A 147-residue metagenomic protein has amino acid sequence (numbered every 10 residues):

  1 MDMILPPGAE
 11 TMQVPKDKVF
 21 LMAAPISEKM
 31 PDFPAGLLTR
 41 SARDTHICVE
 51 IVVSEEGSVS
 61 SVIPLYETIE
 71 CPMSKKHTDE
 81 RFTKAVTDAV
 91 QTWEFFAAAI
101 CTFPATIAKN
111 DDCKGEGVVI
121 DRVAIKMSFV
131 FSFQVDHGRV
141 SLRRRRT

Functional and structural regions predicted by a protein language model:
M1-T147: Charge-biased low-complexity segments
